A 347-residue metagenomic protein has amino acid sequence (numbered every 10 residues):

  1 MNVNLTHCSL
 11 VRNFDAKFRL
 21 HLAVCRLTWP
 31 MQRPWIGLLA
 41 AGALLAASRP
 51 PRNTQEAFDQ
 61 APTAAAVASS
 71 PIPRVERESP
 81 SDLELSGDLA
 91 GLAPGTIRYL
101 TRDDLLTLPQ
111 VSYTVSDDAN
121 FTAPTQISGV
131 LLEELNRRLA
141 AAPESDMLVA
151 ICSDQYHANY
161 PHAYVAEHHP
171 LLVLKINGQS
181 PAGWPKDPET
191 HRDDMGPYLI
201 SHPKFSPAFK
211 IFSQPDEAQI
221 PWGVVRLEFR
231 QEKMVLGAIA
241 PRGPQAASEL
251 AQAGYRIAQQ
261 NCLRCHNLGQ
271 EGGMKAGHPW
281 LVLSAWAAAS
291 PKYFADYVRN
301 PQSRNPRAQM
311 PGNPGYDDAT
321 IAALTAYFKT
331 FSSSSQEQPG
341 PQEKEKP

Functional and structural regions predicted by a protein language model:
G37-A43: Bacterial N-terminal signal peptides
L45-A64, A68: Bacterial Sec-dependent signal peptides at the C-terminal "C-region" and cleavage site
S70-E232: Structured, non-membrane catalytic/scaffold regions adjacent to prosthetic-group chemistry
V115-A123, P244, L281-A285: Second-shell loop/turn segments in exported
K233-I257: Electrostatic cytochrome c docking/interface patches
Y255, L263, N267-Y297: Gly/Gly-Pro-rich "capping" loops immediately C-terminal to redox-active cysteine motifs in periplasmic/lumenal
K275-V282, R299-F331, S335-K344: Axial heme c-ligation environment in periplasmic c-type cytochrome domains
